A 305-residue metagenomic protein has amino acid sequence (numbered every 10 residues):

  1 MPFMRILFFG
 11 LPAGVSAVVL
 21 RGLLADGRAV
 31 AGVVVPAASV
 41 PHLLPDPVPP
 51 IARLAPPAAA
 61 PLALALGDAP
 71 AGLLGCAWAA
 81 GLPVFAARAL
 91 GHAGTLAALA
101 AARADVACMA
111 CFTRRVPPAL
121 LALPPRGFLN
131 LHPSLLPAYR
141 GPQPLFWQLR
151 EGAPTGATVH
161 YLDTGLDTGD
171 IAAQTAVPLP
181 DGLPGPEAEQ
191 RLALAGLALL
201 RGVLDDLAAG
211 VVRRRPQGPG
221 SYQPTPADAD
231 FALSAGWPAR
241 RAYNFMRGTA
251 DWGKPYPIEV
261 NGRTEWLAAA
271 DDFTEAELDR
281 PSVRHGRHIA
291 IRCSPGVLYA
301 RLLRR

Functional and structural regions predicted by a protein language model:
M1-W252, P257, H285-R304: One-carbon transfer enzymes
R263-L267, G296-Y299: Short, isolated positions in well-ordered beta-strands
A269-R284: A conserved acidic, glycine/proline-rich C-terminal tail/linker
